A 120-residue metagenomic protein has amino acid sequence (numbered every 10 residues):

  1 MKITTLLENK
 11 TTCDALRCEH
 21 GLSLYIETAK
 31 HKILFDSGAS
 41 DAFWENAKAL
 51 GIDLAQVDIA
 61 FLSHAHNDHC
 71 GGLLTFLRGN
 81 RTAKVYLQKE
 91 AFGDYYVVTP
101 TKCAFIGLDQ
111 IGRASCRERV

Functional and structural regions predicted by a protein language model:
K2-A49: Conserved beta-strand hairpin/beta-sheet module of binuclear metal-dependent hydrolase folds, prominently
C18-H20, A49-L50, T75-L77, P100-K102: Short, glycine/charged-enriched secondary-structure capping and boundary segments
G21, A42, G72, L108-G112: Short Gly/charged-rich anion-binding patches and loops
A42-F92: Active-site metal-binding motif and surrounding structural segment of the metallo-beta-lactamase
F92-R119: Metallo-beta-lactamase
